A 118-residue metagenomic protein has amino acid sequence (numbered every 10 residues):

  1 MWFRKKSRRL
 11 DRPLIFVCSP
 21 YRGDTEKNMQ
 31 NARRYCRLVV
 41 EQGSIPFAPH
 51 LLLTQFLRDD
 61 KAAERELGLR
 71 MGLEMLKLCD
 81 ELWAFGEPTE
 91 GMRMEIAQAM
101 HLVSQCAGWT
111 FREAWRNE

Functional and structural regions predicted by a protein language model:
M1-E118: Catalytic phosphate/metal-binding cores of nucleic-acid and nucleotide-processing enzymes, i.e., regions that mediate
